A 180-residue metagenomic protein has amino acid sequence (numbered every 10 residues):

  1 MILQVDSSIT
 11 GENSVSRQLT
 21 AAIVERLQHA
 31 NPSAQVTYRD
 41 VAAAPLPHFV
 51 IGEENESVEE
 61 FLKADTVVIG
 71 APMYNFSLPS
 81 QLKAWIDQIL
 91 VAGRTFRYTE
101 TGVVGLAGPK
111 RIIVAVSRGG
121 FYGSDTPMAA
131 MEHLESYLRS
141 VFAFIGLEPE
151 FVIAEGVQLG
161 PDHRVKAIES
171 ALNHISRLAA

Functional and structural regions predicted by a protein language model:
M1, S33-Q35, K110-I112, E148-P149: Residues at the starts of beta-strands that form the adenosine-phosphate
M1-R94, N173-S176, A180: N-terminal beta1-alpha1-beta2 submodule of the flavodoxin-like/Rossmannoid cofactor-binding fold
Q4, I69, I112-V116, F151: Structural beta-sheet core signal
S8-T10, G119-Y122, G156-G160: A short, flexible beta-alpha/helix-coil linker loop
V41, S117, A154-G156: Active-site donor-binding loop signature of nucleotide-sugar glycosyltransferases
A92-F96, L147-P149: Short, structured loop/turn "capping" segments at alpha-beta junctions
Y98-F144: Short, glycine-/small-residue-rich phosphate/pyrophosphate-handling segment
D125-A180: Glycine-rich phosphate/pyrophosphate-binding loop and the adjoining helix
